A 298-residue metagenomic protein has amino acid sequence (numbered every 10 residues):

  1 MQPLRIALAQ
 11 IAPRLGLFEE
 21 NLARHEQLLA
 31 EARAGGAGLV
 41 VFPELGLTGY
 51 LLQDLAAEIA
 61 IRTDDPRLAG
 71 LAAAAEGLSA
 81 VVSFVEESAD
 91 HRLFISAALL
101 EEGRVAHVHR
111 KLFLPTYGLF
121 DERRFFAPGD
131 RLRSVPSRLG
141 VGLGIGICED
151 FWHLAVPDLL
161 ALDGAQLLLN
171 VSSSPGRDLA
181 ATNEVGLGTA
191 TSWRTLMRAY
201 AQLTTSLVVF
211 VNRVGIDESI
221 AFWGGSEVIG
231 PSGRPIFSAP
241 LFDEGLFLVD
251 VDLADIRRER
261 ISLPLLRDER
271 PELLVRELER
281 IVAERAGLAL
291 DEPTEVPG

Functional and structural regions predicted by a protein language model:
Q2-I6: Extreme N-terminal starter segment of soluble prokaryotic enzymes
Q10-G16: Short polar catalytic/cofactor-binding loops
F18, Q27-L112, S174-A199, L203-S206: Cys-nucleophile CN-hydrolase/nitrilase-fold catalytic domain and related Cys-dependent amidase chemistry that acts on
A23-A37, A155-G164: Short amphipathic alpha-helices and their capping/turn segments at secondary-structure boundaries
T63-P66, S88-L196, S262-L265: Active-site catalytic loop in hydrolytic enzyme cores
T63-V81, C148-L246: CN hydrolase (nitrilase-like) catalytic-core segments centered on the catalytic cysteine and neighboring Lys/Glu
V82-F84, I95-L99, R133, S226-V228 (+1 more regions): Short beta-strand scaffold segments in enzyme catalytic cores
Y200, S206-G298: C-terminal beta-strand edge segments of enzyme domains
